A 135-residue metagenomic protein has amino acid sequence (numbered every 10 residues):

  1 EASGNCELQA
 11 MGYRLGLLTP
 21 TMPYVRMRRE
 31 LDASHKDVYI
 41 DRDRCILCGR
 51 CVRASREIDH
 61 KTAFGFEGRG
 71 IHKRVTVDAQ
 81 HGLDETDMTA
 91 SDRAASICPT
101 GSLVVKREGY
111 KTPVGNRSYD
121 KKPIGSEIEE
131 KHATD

Functional and structural regions predicted by a protein language model:
E1-D135: Fe-S ferredoxin-like electron-transfer domains and their immediately adjacent linker/connector regions across
